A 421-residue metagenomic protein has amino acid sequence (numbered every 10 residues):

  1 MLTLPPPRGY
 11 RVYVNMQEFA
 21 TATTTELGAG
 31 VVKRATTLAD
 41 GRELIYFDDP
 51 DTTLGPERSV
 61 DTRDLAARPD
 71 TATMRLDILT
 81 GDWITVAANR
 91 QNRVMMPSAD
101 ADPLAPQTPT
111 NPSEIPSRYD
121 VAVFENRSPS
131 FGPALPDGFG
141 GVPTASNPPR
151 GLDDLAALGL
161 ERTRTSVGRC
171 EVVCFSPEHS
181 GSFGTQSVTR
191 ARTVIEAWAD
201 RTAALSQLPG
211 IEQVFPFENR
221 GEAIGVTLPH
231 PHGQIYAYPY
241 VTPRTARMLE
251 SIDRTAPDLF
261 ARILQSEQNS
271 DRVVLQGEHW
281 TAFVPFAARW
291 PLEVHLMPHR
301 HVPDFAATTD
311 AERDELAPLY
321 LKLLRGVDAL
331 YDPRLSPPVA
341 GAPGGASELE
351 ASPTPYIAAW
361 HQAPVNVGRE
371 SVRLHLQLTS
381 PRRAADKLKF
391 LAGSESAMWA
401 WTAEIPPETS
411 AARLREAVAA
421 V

Functional and structural regions predicted by a protein language model:
L2-V421: HIT superfamily nucleotide-processing domains
